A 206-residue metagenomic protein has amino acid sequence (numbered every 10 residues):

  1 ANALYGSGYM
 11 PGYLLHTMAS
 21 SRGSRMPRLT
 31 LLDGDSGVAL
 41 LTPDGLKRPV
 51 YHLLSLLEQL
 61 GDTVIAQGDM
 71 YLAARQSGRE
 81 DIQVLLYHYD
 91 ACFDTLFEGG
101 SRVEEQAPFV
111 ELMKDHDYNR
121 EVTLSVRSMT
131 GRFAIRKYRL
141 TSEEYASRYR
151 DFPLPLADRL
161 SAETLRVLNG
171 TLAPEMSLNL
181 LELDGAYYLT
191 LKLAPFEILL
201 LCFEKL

Functional and structural regions predicted by a protein language model:
A1-E105: Aromatic/acidic polysaccharide-binding cleft in carbohydrate-active enzymes
S20-M26, L57-D62, S125-M129, L180-L183 (+1 more regions): A structural motif corresponding to the C-terminal end of an alpha-helix and its immediate exit/capping segment
S36, K47, D117-N119, E182-A186: Short, solvent-exposed coil/turn segments
G45, S55-D62, T130, T141-Y145 (+2 more regions): Generic secondary-structure transition motif, activating predominantly at the C-termini of alpha-helices
M70-P153, P195-C202: Carbohydrate-binding surface patches
R136, E143-P174: An alpha-helical appendage that flanks or caps ligand/catalytic pockets
L160-L206: C-terminal beta-strand-rich structural cap/linker in extracellular carbohydrate-active enzymes
